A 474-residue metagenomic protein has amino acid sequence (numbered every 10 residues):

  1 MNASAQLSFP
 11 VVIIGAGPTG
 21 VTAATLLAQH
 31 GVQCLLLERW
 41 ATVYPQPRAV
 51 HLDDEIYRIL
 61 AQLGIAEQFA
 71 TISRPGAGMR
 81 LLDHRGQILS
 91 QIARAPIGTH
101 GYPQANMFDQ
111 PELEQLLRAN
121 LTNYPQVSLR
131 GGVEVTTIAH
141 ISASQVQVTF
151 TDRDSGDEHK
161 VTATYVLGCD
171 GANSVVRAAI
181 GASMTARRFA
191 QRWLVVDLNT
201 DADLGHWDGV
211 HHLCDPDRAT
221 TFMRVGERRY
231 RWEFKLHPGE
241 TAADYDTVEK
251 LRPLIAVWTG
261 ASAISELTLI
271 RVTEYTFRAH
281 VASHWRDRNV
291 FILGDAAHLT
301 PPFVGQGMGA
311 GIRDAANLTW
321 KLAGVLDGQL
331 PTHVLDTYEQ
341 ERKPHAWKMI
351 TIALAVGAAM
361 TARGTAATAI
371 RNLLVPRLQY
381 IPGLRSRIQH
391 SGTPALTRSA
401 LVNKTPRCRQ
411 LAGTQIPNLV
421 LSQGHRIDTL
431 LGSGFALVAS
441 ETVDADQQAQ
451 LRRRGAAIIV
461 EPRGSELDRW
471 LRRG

Functional and structural regions predicted by a protein language model:
M1-P10, I14, Q29-H30, G86 (+5 more regions): Helical substrate-recognition/capping region of FAD-dependent monooxygenase/halogenase enzymes
L7-F9, S155-Y165: Core beta-strand elements of the Rossmann-like FAD/NAD(P) dinucleotide-binding domain in flavoenzyme oxidoreductases
G15-T25, Q29-G31, L37, L117 (+6 more regions): Conserved mid-domain beta->alpha element of the FAD-binding
G17-P18, V43, P47, G171: Residue-level detector of alpha-helix initiation sites
W40: Residues in the short beta-alpha loop(s) of Rossmann-like NAD(P)-binding domains
R48, D53-N120: Active-site-adjacent segment of FAD-dependent monooxygenases/related oxidoreductases
R118-A119, V127, Q145, Y165-F277: Conserved FAD-binding catalytic core of PHBH/FMO-like flavoproteins
G131-Q145: A conserved short coil-to-beta-strand element within the FAD-binding core of flavoproteins
